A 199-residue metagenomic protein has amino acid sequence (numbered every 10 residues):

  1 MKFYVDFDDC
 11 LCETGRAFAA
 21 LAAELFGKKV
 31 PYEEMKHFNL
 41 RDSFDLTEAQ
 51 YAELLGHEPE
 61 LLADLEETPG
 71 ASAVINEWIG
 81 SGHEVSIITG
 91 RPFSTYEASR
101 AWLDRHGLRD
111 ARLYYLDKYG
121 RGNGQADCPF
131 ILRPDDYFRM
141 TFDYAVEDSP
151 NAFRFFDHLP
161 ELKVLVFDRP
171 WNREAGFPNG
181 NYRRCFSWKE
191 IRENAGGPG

Functional and structural regions predicted by a protein language model:
M1-E53: Active-site neighborhood of HAD-like aspartate-dependent phosphohydrolases
G56-I87, R91-S99: Short, acidic loop-to-helix structural element flanking the phosphoryl-transfer center in phosphate-processing enzymes
G80, E84, R112, K163: Residues at the starts of beta-strands that form the adenosine-phosphate
F93-V146, P150-D157: Substrate-recognition "cap/lid" segment bordering the active-site pocket of phosphatases
R105-L116, T141, F177-G197: Structural recognition of alpha->loop->beta junctions
Y144-F186: Acidic, Mg2+-coordinating phosphoryl-transfer loop and its flanking beta/alpha structural elements, shared across
